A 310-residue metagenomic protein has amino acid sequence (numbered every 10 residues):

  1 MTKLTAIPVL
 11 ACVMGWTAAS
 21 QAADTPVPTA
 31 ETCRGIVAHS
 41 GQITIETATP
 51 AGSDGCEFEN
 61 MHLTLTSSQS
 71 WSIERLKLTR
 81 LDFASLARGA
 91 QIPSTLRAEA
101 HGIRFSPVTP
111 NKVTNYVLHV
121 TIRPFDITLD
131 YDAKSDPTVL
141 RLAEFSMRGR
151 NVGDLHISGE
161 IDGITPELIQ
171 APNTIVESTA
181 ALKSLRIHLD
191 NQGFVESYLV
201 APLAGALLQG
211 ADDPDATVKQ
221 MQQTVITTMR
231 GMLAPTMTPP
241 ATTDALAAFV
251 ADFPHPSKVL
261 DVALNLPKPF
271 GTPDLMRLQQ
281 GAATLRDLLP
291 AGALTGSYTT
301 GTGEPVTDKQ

Functional and structural regions predicted by a protein language model:
M1-Q21: Gram-negative bacterial Sec-dependent N-terminal signal peptides
W16, S20-Q310: Glycine-rich, small/hydroxylated-residue low-complexity segments
